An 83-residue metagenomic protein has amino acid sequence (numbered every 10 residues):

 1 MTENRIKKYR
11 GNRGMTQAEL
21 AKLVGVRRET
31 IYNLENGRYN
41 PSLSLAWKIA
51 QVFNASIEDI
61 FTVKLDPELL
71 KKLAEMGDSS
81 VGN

Functional and structural regions predicted by a protein language model:
M1-N12: A short, Lys/Arg-rich alpha-helix, primarily the initiator
G11, K22, Q51: Alpha-helical residues within the helix-turn-helix
G14-Y32: Short alpha-helical DNA-recognition segment
G25, S44-D59: DNA major-groove recognition helix of helix-turn-helix/homeodomain DNA-binding modules
F61-N83: Short, charged recognition helix plus adjacent turn of helix-turn-helix-like nucleic-acid-binding domains
